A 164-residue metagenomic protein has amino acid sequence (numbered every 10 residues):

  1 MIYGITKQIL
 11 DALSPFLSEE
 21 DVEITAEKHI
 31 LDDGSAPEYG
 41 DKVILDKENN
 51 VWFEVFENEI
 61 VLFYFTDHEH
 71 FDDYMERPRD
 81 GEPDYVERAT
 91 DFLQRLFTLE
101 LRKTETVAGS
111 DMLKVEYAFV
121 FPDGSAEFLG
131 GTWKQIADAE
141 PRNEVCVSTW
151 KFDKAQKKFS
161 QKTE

Functional and structural regions predicted by a protein language model:
M1-I5, I9, G81-R88: Short amphipathic alpha-helical segments
I2-E23: Amphipathic alpha-helical segments
E20-L62: Amphipathic, interaction-prone secondary-structure segments
N58-E59, R79-E82, T132-A137: A short, sequence-level motif marking secondary-structure junctions
E59-F63, H70, A126: Hydrophobic residues embedded in beta-strands of well-ordered beta-sheets
L62, F71-D73, I136-D138: A short local loop/turn or secondary-structure capping micro-motif enriched for an aromatic residue
F65-T104: Long, charged/polar, surface-exposed segments that mediate recognition or autoinhibition
Q94, T98-E164: Acidic, proline/glycine-rich low-complexity IDRs
